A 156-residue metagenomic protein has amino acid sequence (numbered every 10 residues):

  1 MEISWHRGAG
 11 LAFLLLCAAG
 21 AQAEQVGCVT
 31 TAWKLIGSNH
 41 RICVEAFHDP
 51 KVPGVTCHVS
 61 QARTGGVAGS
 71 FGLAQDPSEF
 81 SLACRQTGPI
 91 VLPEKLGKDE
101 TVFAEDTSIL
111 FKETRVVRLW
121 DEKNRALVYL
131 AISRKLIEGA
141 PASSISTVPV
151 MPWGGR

Functional and structural regions predicted by a protein language model:
M1-G10: Bacterial N-terminal signal peptides that target proteins for export
E2-I3, A18, C57: A composition/secondary-structure signal for short, hydrophobic, low-basic-content segments with alpha-helix propensity
L14-Q22: Hydrophobic h-region of N-terminal signal peptides that target proteins for export in Gram-negative bacteria
E24-A83: N-terminal secretory signal peptides
E24-G27, I90-R156: Low-complexity intrinsically disordered segments
A46, V59, Q86, L119 (+1 more regions): Hydrophobic side chains in beta-strands
A62-L110: Structured domain cores in non-transmembrane regions
